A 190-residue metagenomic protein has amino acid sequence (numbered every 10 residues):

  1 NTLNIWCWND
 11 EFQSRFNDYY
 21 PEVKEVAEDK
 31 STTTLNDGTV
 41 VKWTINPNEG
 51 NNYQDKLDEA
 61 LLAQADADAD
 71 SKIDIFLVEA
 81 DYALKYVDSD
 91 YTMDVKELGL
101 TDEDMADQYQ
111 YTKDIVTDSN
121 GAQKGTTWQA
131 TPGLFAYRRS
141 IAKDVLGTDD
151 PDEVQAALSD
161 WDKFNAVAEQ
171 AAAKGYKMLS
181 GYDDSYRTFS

Functional and structural regions predicted by a protein language model:
N1-D88, D102: Conserved N-terminal structural module of periplasmic/extracytoplasmic solute-binding proteins
C7, I45, D94-E97, G125: Structural signal for conserved beta-strand scaffold positions within catalytic alpha/beta enzyme cores
E11-D18, E22, N52-K56, D81 (+7 more regions): Extracytoplasmic/secreted proteins, especially bacterial periplasmic and envelope-associated proteins
Y20-E22, D58-L62, T92, Q110-T112 (+2 more regions): General N-terminal targeting signals
N36, D88, Y109, S119-Q123 (+1 more regions): Short, solvent-exposed coil/turn segments
A65, A69, D90-Y91, A122 (+1 more regions): Residue-level recognition of short, well-ordered coil/turn positions that link secondary-structure elements
D81-K113: Short beta-strand-centered segments that line the small-molecule binding cleft or hinge of alpha/beta clamshell
K96-D104, D114-T188: Helix-loop-helix "hinge/cap" segment bordering the ligand-binding cleft or interdomain interface
